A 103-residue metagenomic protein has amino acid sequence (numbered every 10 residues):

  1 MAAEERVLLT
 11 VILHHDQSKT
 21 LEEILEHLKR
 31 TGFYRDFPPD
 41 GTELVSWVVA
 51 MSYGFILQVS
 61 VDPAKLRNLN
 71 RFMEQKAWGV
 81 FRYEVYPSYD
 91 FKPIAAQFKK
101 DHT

Functional and structural regions predicted by a protein language model:
M1-G54, V61-R67, R71, Y89-T103: Short S/T/G/P-rich N-terminal loop/turn motif that feeds into the first structured element of a domain
M73-Q75: Short, solvent-exposed amphipathic alpha-helical segments in soluble enzyme and RNA/protein-processing domains
A77-D90: Conserved short beta-strand edge segments in small beta-sheet-based binding/regulatory domains
